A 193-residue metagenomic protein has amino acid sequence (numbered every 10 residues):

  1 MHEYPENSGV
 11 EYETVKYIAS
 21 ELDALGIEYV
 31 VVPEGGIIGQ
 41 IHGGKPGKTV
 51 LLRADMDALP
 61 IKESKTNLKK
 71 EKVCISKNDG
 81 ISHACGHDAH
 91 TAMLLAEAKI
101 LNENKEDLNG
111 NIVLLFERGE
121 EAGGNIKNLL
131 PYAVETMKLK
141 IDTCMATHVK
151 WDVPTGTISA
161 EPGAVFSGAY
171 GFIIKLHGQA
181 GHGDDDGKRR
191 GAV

Functional and structural regions predicted by a protein language model:
M1-H2, L176: General secondary-structure edge motif
H2-H83, A92-N109: Acidic/His- and Gly-rich active-site-bordering loop/insert found across diverse amide/peptide-bond hydrolases
L59, K72-S82, A89, E106-V193: Histidine/acidic-residue-rich, glycine-tolerant segments that coordinate divalent metal ions
